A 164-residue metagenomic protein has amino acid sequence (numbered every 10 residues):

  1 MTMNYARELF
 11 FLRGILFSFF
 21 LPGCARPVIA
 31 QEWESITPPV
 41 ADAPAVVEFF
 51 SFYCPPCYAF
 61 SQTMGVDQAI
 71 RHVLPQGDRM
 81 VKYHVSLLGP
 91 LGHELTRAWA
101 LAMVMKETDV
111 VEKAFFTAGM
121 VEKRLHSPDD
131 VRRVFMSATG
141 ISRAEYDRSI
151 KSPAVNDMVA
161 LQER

Functional and structural regions predicted by a protein language model:
M1, K106, T139-I141: Glycine-centered helix-boundary capping/hinge motifs
T2-I15: Bacterial N-terminal signal peptides that target proteins for export
R13-G23: Bacterial N-terminal signal peptides
G23-Q31: Bacterial Sec-dependent signal peptides at the C-terminal "C-region" and cleavage site
I29, S51, Q62, S137-R164: C-terminal cap of thioredoxin/glutaredoxin-like
A30-P44: A short beta-strand-turn-helix
V47-E48: N-terminal pre-triad scaffold of radical SAM enzymes
F52-R133: Structural alpha/beta surface segment adjacent to cysteine/selenocysteine redox centers across thiol/disulfide enzymes
